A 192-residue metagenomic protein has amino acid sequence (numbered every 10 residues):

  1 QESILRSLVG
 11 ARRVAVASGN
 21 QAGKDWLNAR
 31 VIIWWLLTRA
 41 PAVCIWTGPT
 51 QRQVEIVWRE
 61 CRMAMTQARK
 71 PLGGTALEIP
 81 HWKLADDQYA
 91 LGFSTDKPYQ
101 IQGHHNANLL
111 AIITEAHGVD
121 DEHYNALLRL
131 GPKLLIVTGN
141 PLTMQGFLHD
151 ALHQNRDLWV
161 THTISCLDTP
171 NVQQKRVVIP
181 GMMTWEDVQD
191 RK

Functional and structural regions predicted by a protein language model:
Q1-K192: Phosphate/NTP-binding elements of NTP-utilizing enzymes
